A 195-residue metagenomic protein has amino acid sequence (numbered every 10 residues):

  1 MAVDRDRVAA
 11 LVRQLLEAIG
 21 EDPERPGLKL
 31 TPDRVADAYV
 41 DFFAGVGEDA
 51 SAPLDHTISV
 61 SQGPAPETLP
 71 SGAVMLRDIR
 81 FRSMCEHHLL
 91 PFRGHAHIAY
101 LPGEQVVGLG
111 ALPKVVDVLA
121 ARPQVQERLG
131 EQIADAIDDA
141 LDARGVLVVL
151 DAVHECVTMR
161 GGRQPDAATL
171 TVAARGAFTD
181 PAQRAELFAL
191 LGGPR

Functional and structural regions predicted by a protein language model:
M1-R195: A domain-level signal for the structural core that forms small-molecule/cofactor-binding pockets and catalytic centers
